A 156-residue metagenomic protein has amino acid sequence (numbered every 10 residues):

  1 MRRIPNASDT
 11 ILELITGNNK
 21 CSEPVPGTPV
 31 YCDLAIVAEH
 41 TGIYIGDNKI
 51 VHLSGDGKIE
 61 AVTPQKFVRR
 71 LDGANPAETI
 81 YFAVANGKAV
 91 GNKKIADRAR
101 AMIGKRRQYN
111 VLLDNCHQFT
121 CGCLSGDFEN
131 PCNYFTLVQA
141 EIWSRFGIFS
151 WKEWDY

Functional and structural regions predicted by a protein language model:
M1-Y156: Cysteine-nucleophile amide-bond enzymes
